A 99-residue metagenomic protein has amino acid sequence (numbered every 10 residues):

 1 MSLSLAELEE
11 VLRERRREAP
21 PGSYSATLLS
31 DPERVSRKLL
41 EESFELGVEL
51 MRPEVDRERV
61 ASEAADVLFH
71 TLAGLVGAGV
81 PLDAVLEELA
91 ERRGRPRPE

Functional and structural regions predicted by a protein language model:
M1-A64, L68-E99: Flexible "arm" and connector segments at domain edges
